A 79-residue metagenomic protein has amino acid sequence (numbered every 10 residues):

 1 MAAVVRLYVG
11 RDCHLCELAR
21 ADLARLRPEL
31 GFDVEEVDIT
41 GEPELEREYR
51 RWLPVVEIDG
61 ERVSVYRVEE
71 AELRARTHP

Functional and structural regions predicted by a protein language model:
M1-L26: Local sequence-structure signature of Cys/Sec-based thiol-disulfide redox active-site neighborhoods
R27-G31: Short helix-capping segments at alpha-helix termini
F32-P43: Thiol-based oxidoreductase modules, predominantly thioredoxin-like and allied folds used for disulfide exchange
Y49: Surface-exposed interaction regions that form or flank ligand-binding interfaces
L53-R62: A short, hydrophobic beta-strand/beta-hairpin element that forms part of a small beta-sheet core
V65-E69: N-terminal, polar/charged subdomain of small-to-medium soluble alpha/beta proteins
E72-P79: Thiol-/selenol-based redox modules, centered on thioredoxin-like and closely related oxidoreductase domains
